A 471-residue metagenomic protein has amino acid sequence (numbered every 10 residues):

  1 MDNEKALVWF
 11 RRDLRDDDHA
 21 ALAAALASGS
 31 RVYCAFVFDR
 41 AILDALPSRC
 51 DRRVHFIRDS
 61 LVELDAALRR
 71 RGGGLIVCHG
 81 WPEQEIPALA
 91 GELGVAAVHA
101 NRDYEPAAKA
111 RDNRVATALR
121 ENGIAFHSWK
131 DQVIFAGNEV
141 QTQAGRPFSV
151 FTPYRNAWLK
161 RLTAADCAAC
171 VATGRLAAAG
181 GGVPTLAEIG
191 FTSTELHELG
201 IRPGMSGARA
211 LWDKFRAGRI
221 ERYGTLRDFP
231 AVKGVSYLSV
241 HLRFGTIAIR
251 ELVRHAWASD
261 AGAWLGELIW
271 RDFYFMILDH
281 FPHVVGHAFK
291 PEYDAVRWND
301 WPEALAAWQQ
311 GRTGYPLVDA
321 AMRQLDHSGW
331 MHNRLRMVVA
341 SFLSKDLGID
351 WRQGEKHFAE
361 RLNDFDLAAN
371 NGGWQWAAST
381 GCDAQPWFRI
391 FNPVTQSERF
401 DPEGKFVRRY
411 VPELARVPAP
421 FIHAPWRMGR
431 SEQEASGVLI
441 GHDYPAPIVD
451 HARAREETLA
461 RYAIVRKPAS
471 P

Functional and structural regions predicted by a protein language model:
M1-D166, D260, A369, A452 (+2 more regions): Trp/Phe/Arg-rich N-terminal binding region typifying the photolyase-homology
M1-E4, H19-L22, A41-H55, G190-T192 (+3 more regions): Short, charge-rich amphipathic segments
A21, S60, L64, A208-L211 (+7 more regions): Alpha-helical packing segments of well-folded alpha/beta enzyme cores
I124, G145-Y293, F400-D401, K405-P471: Glycine/tryptophan-enriched, flexible segments
F229, K233-L414, A419: Active-site-proximal binding-pocket segments
